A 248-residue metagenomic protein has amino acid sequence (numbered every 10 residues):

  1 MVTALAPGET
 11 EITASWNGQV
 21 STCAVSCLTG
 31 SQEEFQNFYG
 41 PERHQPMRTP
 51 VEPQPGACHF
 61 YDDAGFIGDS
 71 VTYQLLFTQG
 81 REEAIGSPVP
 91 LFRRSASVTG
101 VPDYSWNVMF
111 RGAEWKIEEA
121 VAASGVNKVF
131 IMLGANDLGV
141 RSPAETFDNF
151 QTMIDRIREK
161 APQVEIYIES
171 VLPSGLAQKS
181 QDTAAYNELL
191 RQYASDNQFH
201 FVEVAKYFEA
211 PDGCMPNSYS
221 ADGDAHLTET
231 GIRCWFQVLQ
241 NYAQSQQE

Functional and structural regions predicted by a protein language model:
M1-F38: Extracytoplasmic soluble-region selector
V25-I67, V71-F77, Q246-Q247: N-terminal secretory targeting modules
Q54-E145: Conserved SGNH/GDSL esterase-like catalytic core that processes O-acyl groups on lipids and polysaccharides
G65, F130, E165-Y167, H200: A structural signal for isolated positions on well-ordered beta-strands in alpha/beta enzyme cores
A144-M153, D182-N187: Charged helix-capping and loop-helix junction motifs
D155-A185: Active-site segments of SGNH/GDSL-like serine hydrolases that catalyze O-acetyl group transfer/hydrolysis on lipids
S174-E248: Catalytic His-Asp segment of secreted/periplasmic serine-dependent ester chemistry enzymes
